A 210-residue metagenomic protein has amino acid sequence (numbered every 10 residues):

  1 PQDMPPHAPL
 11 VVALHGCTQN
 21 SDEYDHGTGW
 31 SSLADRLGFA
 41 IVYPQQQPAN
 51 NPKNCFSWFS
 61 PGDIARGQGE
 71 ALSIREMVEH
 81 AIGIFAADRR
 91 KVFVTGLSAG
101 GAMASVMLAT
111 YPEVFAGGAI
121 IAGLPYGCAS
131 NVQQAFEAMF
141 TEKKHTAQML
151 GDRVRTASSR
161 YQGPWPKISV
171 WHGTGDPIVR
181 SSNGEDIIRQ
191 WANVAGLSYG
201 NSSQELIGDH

Functional and structural regions predicted by a protein language model:
P1-Q2: A short loop-to-beta-strand scaffold at the N-terminal edge of the catalytic core in hydrolase folds
P5-F93, L97, A102-A116, L124-R160: Serine-hydrolase catalytic machinery in alpha/beta-hydrolase-like enzymes
Y126-H210: The feature captures the conserved acid-bearing segment of alpha/beta-hydrolase catalytic domains
